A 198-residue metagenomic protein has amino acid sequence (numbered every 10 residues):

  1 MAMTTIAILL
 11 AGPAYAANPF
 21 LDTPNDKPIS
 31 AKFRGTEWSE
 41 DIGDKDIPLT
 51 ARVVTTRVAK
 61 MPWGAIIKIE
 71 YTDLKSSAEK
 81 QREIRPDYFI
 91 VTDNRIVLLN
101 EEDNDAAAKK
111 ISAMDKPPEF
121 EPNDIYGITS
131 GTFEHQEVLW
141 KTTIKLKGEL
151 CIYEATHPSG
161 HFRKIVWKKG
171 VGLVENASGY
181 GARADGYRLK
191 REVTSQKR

Functional and structural regions predicted by a protein language model:
A2-A11: Bacterial N-terminal signal peptides
G12-A16: Sec/Tat signal peptide C-region and signal peptidase I cleavage site
A17-R198: Conserved functional acidic sites
